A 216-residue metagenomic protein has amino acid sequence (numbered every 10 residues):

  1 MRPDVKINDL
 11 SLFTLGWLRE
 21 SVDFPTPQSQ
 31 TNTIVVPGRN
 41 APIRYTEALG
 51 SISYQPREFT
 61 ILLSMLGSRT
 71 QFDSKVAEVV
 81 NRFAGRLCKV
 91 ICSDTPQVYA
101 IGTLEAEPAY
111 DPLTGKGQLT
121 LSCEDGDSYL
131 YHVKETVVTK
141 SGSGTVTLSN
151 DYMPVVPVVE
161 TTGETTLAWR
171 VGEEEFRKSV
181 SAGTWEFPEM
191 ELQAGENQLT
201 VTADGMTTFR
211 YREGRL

Functional and structural regions predicted by a protein language model:
M1-G38: Polar/acidic, low-complexity leader/linker segments enriched in S/T/G and N/D
K6-S11, E124-S128, E191: Mixed-charge, glycine-accented linear interaction segment located at domain edges/termini
F24-E58: Short, solvent-exposed beta-alpha or beta-beta edge segments that form flexible loop/patches at the rim of ligand
F24-Q28, G85-Y129: Short beta-strand and beta-hairpin "edge-sheet" elements
R44-R69, T114-S128, N197: Oligomerization/assembly interface segments of phage tail-like spikes and tubes
P56, G85, L192-E196: Extracellular Ig-like/FN3 beta-sandwich strand-entry sites
S74-A84: Short amphipathic alpha-helices in soluble, non-transmembrane regions that often serve as interface/regulatory elements
Y129-L216: Intrinsically disordered, low-complexity segments enriched in serine, threonine, and glycine
